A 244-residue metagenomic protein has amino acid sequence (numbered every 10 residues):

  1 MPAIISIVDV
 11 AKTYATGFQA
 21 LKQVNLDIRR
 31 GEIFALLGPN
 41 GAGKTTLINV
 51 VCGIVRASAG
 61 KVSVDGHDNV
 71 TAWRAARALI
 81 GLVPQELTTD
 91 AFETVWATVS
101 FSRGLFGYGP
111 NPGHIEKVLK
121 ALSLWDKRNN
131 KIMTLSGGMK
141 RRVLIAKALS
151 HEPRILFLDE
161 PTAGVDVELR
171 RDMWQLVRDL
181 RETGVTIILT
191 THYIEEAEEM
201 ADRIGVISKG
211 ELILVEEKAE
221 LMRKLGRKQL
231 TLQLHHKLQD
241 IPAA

Functional and structural regions predicted by a protein language model:
M1-I7, A11-Q23, W73: A short, flexible loop at the N-terminus of ABC-type nucleotide-binding domains that lies
C52: Helix-to-loop junction immediately C-terminal to a conserved catalytic motif
G60-T71, A75-A76: Conserved ABC transporter NBD signature motif
S100, G104-K127: Conserved ABC ATPase "signature" region
S150-R154: A short, proline-enriched helix->beta-strand linker immediately N-terminal to the Walker B motif in ABC-type P-loop
L156-D159: Catalytic Walker B motif of ABC-type/P-loop ATPase nucleotide-binding domains
W174-A244: ABC transporter nucleotide-binding domain
